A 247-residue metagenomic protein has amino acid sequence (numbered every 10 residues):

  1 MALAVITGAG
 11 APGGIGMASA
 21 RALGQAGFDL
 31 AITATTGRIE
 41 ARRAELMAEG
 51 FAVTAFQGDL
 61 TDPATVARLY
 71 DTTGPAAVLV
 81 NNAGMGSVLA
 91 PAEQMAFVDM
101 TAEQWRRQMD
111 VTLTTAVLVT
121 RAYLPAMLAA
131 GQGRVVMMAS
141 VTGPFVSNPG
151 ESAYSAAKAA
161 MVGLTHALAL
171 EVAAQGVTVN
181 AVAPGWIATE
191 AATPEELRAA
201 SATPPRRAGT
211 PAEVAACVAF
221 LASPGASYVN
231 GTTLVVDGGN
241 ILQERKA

Functional and structural regions predicted by a protein language model:
M1-A31: Canonical Rossmann dinucleotide-binding motif of NAD(H)/NADP(H)-dependent dehydrogenases/reductases, specifically
G8-G14, L89, A102-Q104, R134-A160 (+1 more regions): Catalytic loop of short-chain dehydrogenase/reductase
A77, M85, V98-V117, Q132 (+3 more regions): Catalytic Tyr-X3-Lys loop
A90-F97, T101-R106, A199-A200: Substrate-binding pocket helix/loop in short-chain dehydrogenase/reductase
T120-R121, H166: A short, exposed helix-loop element centered on a Lys and neighboring polar residues
A173, T178, V229-G231: Short, small/polar-rich loop/turn modules that mediate ligand/substrate recognition or access, typified
T203-V214, G225: A conserved structural motif in NAD(P)-dependent oxidoreductases
A219, N230-A247: Short C-terminal tail/terminal secondary-structure segment of NAD(P)H-dependent dehydrogenase/reductase domains
